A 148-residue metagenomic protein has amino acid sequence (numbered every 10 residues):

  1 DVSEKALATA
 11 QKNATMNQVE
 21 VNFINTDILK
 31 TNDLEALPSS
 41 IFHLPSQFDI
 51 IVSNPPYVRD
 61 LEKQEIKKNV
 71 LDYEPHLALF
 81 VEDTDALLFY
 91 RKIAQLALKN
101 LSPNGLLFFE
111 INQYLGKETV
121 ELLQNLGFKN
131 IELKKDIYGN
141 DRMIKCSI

Functional and structural regions predicted by a protein language model:
D1-P38, Q47-E65: Conserved SAM/SAH cofactor-binding pocket of Class I
A10, N54, V70, I93 (+1 more regions): Residue-level signal for inorganic ion chemistry
E20, I50, E62, L71-D72 (+3 more regions): Short, functionally important structural connectors and interaction interfaces within domains
N22-I24, L77-A78, E132: Structural signal for short hydrophobic segments within the conserved structured cores of catalytic domains across
H43-L44: Compositionally biased, intrinsically disordered low-complexity segments enriched in Pro/Arg/Gln/His
N54, Y73, E110: Alpha/beta-hydrolase-fold catalytic nucleophile elbow
Y57-L88: Mobile active-site "lid"/loop adjacent to the S-adenosyl-L-methionine
D83-S147: Conserved Class I SAM-dependent methyltransferase catalytic core
